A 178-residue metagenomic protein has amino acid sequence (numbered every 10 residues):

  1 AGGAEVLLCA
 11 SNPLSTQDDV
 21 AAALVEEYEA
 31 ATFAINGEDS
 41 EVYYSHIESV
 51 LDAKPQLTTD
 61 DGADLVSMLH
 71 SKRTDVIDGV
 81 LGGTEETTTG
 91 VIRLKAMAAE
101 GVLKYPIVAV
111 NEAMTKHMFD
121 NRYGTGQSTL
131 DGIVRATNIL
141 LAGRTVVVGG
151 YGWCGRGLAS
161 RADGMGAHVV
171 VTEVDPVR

Functional and structural regions predicted by a protein language model:
A1-G3, K116, D120-R178: Glycine-rich phosphate/diphosphate-binding loop of Rossmann-like nucleotide-binding domains
G3-A4, V102: Residue-level recognition of short, well-ordered coil/turn positions that link secondary-structure elements
A4-Q17, V170-T172: Short internal beta-strands
A10-R144: Glycine/serine-rich phosphate-binding loop and adjoining beta1-alpha1 elements at the start of nucleotide-handling
